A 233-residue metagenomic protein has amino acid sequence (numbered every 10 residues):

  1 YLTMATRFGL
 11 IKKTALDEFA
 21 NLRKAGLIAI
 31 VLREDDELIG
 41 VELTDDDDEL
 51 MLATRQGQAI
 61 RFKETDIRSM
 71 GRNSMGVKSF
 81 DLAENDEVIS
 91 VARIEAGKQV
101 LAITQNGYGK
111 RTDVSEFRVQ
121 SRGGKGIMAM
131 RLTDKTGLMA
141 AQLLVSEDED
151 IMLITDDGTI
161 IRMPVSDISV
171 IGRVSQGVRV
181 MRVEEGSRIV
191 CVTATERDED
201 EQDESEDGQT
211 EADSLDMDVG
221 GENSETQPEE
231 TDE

Functional and structural regions predicted by a protein language model:
Y1-E233: Short, structured "edge-of-domain" segments at secondary-structure transitions
